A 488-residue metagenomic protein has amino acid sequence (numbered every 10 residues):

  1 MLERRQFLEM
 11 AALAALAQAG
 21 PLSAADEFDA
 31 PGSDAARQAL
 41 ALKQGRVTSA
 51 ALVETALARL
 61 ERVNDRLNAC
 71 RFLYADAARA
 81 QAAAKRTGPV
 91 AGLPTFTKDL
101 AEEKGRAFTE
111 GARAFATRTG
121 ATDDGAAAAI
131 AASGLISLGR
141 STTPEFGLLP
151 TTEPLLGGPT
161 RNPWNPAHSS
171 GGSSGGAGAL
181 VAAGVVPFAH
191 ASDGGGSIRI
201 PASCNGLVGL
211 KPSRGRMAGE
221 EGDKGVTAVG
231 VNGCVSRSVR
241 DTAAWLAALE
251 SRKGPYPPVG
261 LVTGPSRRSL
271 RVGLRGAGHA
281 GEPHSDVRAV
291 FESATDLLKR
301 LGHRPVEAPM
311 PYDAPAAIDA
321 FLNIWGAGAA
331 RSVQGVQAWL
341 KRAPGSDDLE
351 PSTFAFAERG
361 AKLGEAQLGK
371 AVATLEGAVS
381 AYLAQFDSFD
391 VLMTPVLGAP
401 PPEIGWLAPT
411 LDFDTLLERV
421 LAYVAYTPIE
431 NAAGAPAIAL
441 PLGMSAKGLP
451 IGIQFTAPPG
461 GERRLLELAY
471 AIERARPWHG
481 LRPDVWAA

Functional and structural regions predicted by a protein language model:
M1-A14: N-terminal secretory signal peptides and thylakoid transit peptides that target proteins across membranes
A11, L16, D26-G194, S293-D296 (+2 more regions): Gly/Ser-rich catalytic/binding loops embedded in alpha/beta enzyme cores
A24-F28, V208-T295, Y312, R476-A488: A short helix-breaking turn/cap at a secondary-structure junction
A51-E54, A83, S285-M310, V333-P344 (+1 more regions): Acyltransferase
A56, T242, V272, L298 (+2 more regions): Residue-level signal for inorganic ion chemistry
V90-R113, S266-R275, I324-L383, P395-A399 (+2 more regions): Short helix-loop capping/hinge segments that flank enzyme active sites or metal/cofactor-binding pockets
T122-L246, N431-G443, K447-G452: Short glycine/serine-rich loop segments
P402-Y423: Short, surface-exposed loop/helix-turn segments at secondary-structure junctions that function as lids/hinges flanking
